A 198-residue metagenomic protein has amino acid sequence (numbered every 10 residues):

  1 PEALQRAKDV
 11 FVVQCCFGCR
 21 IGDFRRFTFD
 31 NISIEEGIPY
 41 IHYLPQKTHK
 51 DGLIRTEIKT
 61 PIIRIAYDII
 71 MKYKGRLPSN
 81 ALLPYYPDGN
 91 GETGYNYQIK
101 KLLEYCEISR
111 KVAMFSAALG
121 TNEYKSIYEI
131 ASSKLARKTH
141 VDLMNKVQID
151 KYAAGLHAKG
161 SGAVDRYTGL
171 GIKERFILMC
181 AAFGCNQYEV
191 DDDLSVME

Functional and structural regions predicted by a protein language model:
P1-I21, R25: Basic, Lys/Arg- and aromatic-enriched nucleic-acid-binding interface segment
Q5-K8, R110-V147: Short basic/aromatic active-site micro-motif
V13-Q14, L143-M144, A154: Short alpha-helical segment immediately N-terminal to, or the first helix within, an HTH/HTH-like DNA-binding domain
F17, T28-F29, S33-P45, I62: Catalytic core segments in nucleotide and nucleic-acid processing enzymes
N31-I38, I130, K146-T168: Short, polar N-cap/turn motifs at the start of nucleic acid-interacting alpha helices
K47-H49, G155-A182: Catalytic-site neighborhood detector that most strongly recognizes the C-terminal catalytic loop/helix of tyrosine
H49-K72, L77-S109, A113-G120, I130: C-terminal catalytic core of Y-nucleophile DNA break-rejoin enzymes
I108, E174-E198: C-terminal secondary-structure termini that scaffold catalytic or DNA-interacting sites
